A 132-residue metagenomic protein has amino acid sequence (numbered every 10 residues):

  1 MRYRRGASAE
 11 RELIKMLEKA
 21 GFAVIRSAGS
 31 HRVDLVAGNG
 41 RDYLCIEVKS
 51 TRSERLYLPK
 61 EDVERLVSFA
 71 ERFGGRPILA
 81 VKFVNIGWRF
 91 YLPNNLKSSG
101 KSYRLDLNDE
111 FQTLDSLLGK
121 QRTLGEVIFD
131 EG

Functional and structural regions predicted by a protein language model:
M1, R52-S53: Short, contiguous strand/loop micro-motifs
M1-S27, H31: Acidic-basic catalytic patches of nuclease active cores, encompassing PD-(D/E)XK and other metal-cofactor nuclease
R4, K82-G132: Domain-level recognition of nuclease-like catalytic cores that cleave nucleotide substrates
L17, L35-A37, R41-R52: Conserved catalytic cores of phosphodiester-cleaving nucleases, focusing on short active-site segments
A20, G38, F69-F73: Alpha-helix C-cap/termination motif
R32-D34, I86: Short secondary-structure capping/turn micro-motifs that flank functional sites
S53-L56, S98-G100: A short local loop/turn or secondary-structure capping micro-motif enriched for an aromatic residue
E54-K82: Short, charged, amphipathic alpha-helix that recurs within catalytic cores of restriction-modification and other
